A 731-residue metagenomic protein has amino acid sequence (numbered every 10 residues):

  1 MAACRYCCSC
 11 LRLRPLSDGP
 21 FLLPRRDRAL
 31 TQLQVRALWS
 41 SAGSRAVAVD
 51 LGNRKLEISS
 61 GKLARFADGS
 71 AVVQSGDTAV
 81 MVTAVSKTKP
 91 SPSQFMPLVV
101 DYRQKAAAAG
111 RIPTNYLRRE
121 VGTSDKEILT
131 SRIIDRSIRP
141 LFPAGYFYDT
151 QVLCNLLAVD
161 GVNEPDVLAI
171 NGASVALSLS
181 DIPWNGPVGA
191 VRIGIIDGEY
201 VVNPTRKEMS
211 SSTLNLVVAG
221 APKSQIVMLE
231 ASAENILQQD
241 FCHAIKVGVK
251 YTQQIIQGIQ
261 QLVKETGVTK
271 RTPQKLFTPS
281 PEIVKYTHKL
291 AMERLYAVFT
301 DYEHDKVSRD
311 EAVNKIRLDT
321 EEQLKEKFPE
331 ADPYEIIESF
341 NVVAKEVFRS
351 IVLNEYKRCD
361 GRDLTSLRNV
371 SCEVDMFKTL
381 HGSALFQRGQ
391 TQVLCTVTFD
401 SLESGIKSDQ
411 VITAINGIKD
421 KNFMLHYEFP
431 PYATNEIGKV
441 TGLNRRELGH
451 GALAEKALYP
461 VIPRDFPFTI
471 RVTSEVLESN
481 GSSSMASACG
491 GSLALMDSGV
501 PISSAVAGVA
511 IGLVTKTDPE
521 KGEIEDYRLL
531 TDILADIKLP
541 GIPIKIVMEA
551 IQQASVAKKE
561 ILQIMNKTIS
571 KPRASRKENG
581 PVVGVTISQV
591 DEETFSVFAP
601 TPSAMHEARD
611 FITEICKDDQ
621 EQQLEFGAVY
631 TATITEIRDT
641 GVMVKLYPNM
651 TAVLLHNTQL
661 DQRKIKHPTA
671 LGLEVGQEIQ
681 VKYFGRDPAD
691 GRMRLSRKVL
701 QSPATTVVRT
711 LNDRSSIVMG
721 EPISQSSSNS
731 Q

Functional and structural regions predicted by a protein language model:
M1-P24: N-terminal chloroplast transit peptides
A2, R28-K87, S91-V99, T266-I418 (+1 more regions): Extended amphipathic alpha-helical scaffolds
L38-K275: Long, basic N-terminal domains or extensions that often function in RNA/ssDNA interaction or organelle/cellular
A46, L141-T150, N185-P187, I255-Q274 (+9 more regions): Flexible, glycine/charged-enriched surface loops at secondary-structure junctions
A67-N163, M376, H381-F468, I533-E549: Glycine-rich, flexible beta-strand/loop modules in the N-terminal catalytic cores of phosphate-handling
G69-V72, D77-A79, N163-I182, V374-V397 (+2 more regions): Conserved phosphate/anionic-ligand binding catalytic regions in large, soluble enzymes, centered on
D181-H304, L495-S575: Mobile "lid/hinge" segments at catalytic clefts and subdomain interfaces of large enzymes
P581-Q731: Single-stranded RNA-binding regions, centering on S1/OB-family and related RNA-binding modules
